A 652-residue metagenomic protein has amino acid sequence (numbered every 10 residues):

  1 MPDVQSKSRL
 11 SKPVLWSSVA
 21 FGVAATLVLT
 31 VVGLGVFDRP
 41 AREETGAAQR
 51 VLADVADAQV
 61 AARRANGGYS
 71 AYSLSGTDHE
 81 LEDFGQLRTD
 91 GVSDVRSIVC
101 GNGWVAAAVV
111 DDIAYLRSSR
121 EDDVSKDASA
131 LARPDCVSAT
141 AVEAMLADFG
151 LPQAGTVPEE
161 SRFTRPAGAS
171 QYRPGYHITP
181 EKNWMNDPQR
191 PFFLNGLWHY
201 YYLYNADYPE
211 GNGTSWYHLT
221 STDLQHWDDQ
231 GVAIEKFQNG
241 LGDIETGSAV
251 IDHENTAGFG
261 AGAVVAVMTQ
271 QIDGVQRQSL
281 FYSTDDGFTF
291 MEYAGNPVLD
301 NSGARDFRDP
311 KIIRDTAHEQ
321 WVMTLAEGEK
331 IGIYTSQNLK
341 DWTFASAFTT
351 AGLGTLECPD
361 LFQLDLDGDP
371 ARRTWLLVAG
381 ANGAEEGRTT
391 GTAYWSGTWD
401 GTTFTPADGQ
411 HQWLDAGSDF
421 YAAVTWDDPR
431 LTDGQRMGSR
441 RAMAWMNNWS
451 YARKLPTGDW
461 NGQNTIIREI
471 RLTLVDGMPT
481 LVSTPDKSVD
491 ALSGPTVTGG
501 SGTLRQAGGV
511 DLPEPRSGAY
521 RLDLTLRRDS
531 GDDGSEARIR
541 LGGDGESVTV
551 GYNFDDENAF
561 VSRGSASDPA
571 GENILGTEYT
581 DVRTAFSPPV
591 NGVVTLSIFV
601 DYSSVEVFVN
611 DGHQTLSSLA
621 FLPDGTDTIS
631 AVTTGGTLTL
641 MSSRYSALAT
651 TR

Functional and structural regions predicted by a protein language model:
M1-K12: Terminal targeting segments of Actinobacterial cell-envelope proteins
P2-D3, V60-A154: Periplasmic/extracellular, small/polar-rich flexible segments of pilin-like filament-forming proteins
S11-R50, A56-D57: Amphipathic alpha-helical segments typified by the pilin-like N-terminal helix that continues immediately C-terminal
A56-Q59, R117, H199, H218: Polar/charged side chains located within well-ordered beta-strands of beta-rich proteins
S119, E160, P370, T398-Q410 (+1 more regions): Beta-rich accessory regions
A128-A154, S248-V250, S501-G502, A559-D568 (+1 more regions): Short, surface-exposed secondary-structure junctions/capping segments
Q153-P310, R314-E357, D365-A416, D433-S439 (+3 more regions): Beta-rich carbohydrate-recognition and catalytic domains
L356-L361, A423: Repeated scaffold domains used in trafficking and secretory/extracellular systems, primarily beta-propellers
